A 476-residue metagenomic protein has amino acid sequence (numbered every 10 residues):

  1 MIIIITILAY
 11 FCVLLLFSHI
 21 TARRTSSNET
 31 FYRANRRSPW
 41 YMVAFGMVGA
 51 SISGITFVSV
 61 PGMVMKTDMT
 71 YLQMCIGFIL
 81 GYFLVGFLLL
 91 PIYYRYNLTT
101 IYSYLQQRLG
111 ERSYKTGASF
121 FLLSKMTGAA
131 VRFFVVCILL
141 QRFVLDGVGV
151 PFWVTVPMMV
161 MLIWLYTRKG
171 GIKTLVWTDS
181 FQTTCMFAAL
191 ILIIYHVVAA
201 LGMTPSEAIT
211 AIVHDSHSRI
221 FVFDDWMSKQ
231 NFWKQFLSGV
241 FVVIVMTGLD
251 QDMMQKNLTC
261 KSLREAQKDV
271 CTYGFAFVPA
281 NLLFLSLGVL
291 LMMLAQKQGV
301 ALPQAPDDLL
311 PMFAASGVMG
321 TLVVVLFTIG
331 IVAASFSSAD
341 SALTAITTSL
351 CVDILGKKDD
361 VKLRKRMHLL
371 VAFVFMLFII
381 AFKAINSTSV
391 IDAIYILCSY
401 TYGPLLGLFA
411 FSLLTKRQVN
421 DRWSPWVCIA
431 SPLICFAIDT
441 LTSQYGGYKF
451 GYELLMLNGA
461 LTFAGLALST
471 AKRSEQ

Functional and structural regions predicted by a protein language model:
M1-A22, A34, M42, G62-L98 (+3 more regions): Extracellular loop-to-transmembrane helix junctions
M1-F57, T167-G170, T183, A189 (+1 more regions): Membrane-interface "cap" regions at the ends of multi-pass membrane proteins
I7-S18, Y82-G86, F121, I138 (+9 more regions): Hydrophobic core segments of alpha-helical transmembrane domains in multi-pass membrane transport and ion-translocation
V13-N28, L88-Y102, L162-L165, K169-I172 (+4 more regions): Juxtamembrane interface elements at the cytosolic ends of transmembrane helices in multi-pass membrane proteins
F17-R24, M126-F133, C137-V154, L165-R168 (+4 more regions): Hydrophobic alpha-helical segments and their helix-loop junctions in multi-pass secondary transporters
S27-A44, F152, I396-L468, E475-Q476: C-terminal membrane-solvent junction of multi-pass transporters and transport-like membrane proteins
S38-M47, R108-G117, Q182-Y195, F275 (+2 more regions): Small-residue-rich segments of transmembrane alpha-helices in multi-pass membrane proteins, especially helix faces
K66-K169, N257-I396: Helix-loop-helix junctions that connect adjacent transmembrane helices in secondary transporters/permeases, recognized
